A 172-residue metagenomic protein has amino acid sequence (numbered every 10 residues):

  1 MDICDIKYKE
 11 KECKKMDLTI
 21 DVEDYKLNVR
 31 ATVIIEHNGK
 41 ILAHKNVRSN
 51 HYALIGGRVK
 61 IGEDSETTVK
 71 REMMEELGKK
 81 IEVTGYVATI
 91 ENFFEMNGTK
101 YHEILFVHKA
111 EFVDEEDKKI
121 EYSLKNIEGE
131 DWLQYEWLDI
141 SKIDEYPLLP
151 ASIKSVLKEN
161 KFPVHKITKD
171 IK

Functional and structural regions predicted by a protein language model:
I3-T32: Acidic, metal-coordinating catalytic segment for phosphate/diphosphate chemistry, firing primarily on the Nudix
I20, Y25, H51-Y52, I90-E95: Short, solvent-exposed loop/turn segments at secondary-structure junctions
H37: A cytosolic small-molecule/anion-sensing beta-strand core signal
V47-Y52, K125-K172: Nudix hydrolase/Nudix homology domain
L54-G56: Thr-Gly-centered strand-to-loop micro-motif
V59-E82, N92-L148: Unchanged
